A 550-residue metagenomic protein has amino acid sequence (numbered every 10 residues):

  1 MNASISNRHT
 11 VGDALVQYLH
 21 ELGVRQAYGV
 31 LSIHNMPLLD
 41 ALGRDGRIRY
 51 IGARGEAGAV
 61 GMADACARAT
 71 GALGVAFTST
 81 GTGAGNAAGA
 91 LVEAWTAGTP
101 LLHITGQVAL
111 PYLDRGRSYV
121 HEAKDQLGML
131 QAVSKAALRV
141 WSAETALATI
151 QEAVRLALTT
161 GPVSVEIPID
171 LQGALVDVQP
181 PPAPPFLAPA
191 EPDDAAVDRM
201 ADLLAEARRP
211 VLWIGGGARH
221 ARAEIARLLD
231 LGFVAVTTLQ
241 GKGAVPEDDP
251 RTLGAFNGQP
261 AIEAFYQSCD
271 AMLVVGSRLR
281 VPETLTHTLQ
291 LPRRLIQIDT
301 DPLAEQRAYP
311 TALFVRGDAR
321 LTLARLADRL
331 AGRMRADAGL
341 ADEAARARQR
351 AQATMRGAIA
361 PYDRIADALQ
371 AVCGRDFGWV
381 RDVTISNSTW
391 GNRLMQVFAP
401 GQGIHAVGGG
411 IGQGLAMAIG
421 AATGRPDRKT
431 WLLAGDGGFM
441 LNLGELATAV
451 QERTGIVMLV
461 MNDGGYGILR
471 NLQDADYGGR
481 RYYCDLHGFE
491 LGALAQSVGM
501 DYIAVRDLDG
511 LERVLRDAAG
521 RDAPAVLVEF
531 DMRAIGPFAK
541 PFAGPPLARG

Functional and structural regions predicted by a protein language model:
M1-S6, E144, S164, V178-P180 (+3 more regions): Phosphate/pyrophosphate-binding active-site segments
N2-L330, A368, R375, G455-M458 (+1 more regions): N-terminal alpha/beta PP-like core and its mobile active-site loop of ThDP/TPP-dependent enzymes
G12-R25, V30-I33, L38-D45, A226 (+1 more regions): Active-site diphosphate/adenylate-binding microenvironment
N35, E56-G61, R280, S386-S388 (+2 more regions): Short acidic loop-to-helix transition motifs that present clustered carboxylates
Y112-E122, Q306-A308, F314-R316, L323-A324 (+1 more regions): Thiamine diphosphate
W213, V380, A434: Short hydrophobic beta-strand that contains or immediately precedes a catalytic carboxylate
V274, V281-T286, P292, R325-R348 (+4 more regions): Hydrophobic, well-ordered secondary-structure segments that either form specific early membrane-associated helices used
